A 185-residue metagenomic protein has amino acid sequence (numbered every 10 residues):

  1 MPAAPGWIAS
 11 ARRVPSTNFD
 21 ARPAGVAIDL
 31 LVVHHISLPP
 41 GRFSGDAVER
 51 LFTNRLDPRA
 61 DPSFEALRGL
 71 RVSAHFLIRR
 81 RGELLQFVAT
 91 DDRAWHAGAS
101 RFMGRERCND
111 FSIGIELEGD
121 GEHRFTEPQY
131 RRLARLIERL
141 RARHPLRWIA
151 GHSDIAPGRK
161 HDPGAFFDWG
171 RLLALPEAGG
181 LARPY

Functional and structural regions predicted by a protein language model:
M1-A9, A24, E106-F111, D120-Y185: Basic/polar, cationic surfaces and motifs that engage anionic cell-wall and phosphate/carboxylate ligands
M1-E106: N-terminal catalytic cores of peptidoglycan-degrading enzymes
